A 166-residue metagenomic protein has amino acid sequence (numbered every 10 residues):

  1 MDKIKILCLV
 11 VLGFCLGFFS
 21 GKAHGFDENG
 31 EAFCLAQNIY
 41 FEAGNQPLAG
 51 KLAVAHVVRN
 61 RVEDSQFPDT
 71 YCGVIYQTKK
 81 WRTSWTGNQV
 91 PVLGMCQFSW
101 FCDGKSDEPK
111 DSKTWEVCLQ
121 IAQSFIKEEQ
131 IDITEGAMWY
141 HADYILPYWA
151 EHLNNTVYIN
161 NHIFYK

Functional and structural regions predicted by a protein language model:
M1-D2: N-terminal secretory signal peptides that target proteins for export/translocation
K5-F19: Hydrophobic membrane-insertion alpha-helices, especially the h-region of bacterial N-terminal signal peptides
F19-K166: Bacterial extracytoplasmic/cell-wall-associated proteins, especially those involved in peptidoglycan
